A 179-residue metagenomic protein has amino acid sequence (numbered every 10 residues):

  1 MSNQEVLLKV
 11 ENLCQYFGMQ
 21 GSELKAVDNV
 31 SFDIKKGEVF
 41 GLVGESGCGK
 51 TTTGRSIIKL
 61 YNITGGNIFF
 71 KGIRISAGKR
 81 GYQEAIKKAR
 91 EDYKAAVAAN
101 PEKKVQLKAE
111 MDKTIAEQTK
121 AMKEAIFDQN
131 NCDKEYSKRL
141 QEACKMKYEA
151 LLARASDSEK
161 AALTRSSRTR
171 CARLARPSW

Functional and structural regions predicted by a protein language model:
M1-W179: ABC transporter nucleotide-binding domains
